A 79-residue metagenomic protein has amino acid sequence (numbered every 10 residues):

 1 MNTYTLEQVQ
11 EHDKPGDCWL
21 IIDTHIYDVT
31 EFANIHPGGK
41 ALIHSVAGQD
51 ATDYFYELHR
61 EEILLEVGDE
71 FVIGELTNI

Functional and structural regions predicted by a protein language model:
M1-I79: Histidine-anchored, small-residue-rich loop motif
